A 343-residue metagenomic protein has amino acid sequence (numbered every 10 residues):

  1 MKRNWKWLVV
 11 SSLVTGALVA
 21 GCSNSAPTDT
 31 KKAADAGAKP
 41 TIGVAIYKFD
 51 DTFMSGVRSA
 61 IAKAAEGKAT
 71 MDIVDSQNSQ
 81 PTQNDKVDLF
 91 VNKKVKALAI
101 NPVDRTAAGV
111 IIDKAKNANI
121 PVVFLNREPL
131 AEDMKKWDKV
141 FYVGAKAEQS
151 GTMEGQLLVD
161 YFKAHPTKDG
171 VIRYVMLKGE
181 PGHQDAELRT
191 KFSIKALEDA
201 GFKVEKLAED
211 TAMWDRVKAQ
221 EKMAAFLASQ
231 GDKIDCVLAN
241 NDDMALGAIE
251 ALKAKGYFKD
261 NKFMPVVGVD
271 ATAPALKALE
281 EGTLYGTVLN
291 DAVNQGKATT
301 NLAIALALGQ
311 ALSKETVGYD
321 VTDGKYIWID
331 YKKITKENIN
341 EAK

Functional and structural regions predicted by a protein language model:
M1-T41, D113-I120, E337-K343: Short, low-complexity disordered leader/linker segments with a strong preference for bacterial N-terminal type II
K31, A38-P40, V171-D185, K297-K343: Hinge/cleft segment of the Venus flytrap/periplasmic-binding protein
T41-A65, D72-L89, K93-V95, N101-R105 (+2 more regions): Extracytoplasmic "Venus flytrap"
F53-G67, S150-E154, Q184-K203, K218 (+2 more regions): Short, solvent-exposed amphipathic alpha-helices that sit in or adjacent to ligand/effector-binding or catalytic
A65-S76, R173-M176, L197-R216: Short beta-strand elements in bilobed, periplasmic/extracellular small-molecule ligand-binding domains
Q83, Y142-V171, A219-Q220, A271-A275 (+1 more regions): Hydrophobic alpha-helical segments within soluble ligand-binding/sensing domains
I100-N117, V122, S193, L207-A208 (+1 more regions): Hydrophobic alpha-helical
I111-Q149, G170-R173, T272-E280, L284-Y285: Flexible loop/hinge segments that line or gate small-molecule binding clefts
